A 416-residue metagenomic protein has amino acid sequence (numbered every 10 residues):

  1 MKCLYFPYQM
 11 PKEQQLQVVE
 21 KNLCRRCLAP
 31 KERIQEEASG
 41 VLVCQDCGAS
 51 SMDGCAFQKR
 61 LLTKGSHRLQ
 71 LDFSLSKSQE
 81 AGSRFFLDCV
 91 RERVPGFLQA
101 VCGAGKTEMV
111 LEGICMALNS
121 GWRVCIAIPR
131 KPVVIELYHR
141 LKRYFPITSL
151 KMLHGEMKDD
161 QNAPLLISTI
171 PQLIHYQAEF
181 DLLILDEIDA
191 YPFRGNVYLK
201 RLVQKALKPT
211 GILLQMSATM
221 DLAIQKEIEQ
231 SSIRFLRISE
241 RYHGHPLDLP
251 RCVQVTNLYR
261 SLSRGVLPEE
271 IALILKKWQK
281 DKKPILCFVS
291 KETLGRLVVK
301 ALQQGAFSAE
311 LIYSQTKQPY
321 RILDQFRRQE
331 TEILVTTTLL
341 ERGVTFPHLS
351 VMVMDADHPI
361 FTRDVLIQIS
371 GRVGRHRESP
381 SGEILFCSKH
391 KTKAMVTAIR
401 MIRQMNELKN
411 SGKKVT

Functional and structural regions predicted by a protein language model:
E13-T63: Interdomain "pre-motor" coupling segment immediately N-terminal to P-loop NTPase/helicase cores
L71-V94: N-terminal pre-P-loop "Q-motif" helix
Q99-T107, A117, W122-L137, P268 (+1 more regions): Conserved strand-helix element at the start of the C-terminal RecA-like helicase core
T148-N162, E310-T337: Conserved helicase ATPase core of P-loop NTP-dependent helicases/translocases
F180-V255: Post-DEXD/H (motif II) to motif III coupling segment of the RecA-like Helicase ATP-binding lobe
E187-D189, L323, R327-E332, T338-P380 (+1 more regions): Conserved RecA-like helicase motor core of SF1/SF2 enzymes
P209-A223, S370-I399: Conserved segment of the helicase C-terminal RecA-like domain
S232-G295, V299, A309: Conserved interdomain linker/interface between the two RecA-like ATPase lobes of SF2 helicase motors
